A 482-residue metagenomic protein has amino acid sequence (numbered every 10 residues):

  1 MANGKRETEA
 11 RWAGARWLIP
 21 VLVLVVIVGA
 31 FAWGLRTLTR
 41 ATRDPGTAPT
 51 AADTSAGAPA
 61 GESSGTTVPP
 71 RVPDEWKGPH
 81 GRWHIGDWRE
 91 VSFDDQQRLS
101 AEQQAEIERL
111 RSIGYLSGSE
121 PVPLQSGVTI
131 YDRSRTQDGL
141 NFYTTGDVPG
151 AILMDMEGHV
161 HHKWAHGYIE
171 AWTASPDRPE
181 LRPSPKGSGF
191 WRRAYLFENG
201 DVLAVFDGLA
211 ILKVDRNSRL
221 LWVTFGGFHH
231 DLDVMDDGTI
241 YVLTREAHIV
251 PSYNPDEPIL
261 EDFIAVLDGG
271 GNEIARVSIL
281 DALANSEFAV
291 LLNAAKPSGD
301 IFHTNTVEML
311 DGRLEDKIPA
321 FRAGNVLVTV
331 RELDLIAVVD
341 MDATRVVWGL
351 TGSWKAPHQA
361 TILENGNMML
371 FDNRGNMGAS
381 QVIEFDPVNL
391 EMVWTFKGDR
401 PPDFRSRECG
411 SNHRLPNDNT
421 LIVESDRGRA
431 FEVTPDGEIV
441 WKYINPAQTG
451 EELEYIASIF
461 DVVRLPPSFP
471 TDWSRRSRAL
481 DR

Functional and structural regions predicted by a protein language model:
M1-G4: N-terminal intrinsically disordered, acidic low-complexity segments at the extreme N-terminus
E7-L24: N-terminal Sec-pathway targeting helices
P20, G29-R482: Histidine-/acidic-rich catalytic cores in large beta-rich domains
